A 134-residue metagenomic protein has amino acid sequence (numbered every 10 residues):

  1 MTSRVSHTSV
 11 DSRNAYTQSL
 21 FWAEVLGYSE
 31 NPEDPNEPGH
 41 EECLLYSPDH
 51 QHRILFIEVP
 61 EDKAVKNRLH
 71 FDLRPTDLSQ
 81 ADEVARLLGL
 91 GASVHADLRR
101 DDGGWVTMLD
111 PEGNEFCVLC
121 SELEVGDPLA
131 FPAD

Functional and structural regions predicted by a protein language model:
T2-S3, H7, E24, P32-E33 (+3 more regions): Vicinal oxygen chelate
V5-R13, L44-L45, E61-R86, G104-L109: Vicinal oxygen chelate
R13-A23: Hydrophobic ligand-binding cavity/cleft-lining segments
T17, Q51, L78: Short alpha-helical
G39-H40: Nucleotide-cofactor and metal-assisted catalytic machinery
